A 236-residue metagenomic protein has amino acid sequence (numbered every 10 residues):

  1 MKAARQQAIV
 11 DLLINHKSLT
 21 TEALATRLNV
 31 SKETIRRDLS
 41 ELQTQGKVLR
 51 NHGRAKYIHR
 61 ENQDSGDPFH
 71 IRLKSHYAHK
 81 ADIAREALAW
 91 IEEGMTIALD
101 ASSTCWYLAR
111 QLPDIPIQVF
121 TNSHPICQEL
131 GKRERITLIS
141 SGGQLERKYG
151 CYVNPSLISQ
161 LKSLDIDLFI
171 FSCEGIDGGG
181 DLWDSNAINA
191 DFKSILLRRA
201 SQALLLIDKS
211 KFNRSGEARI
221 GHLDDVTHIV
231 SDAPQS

Functional and structural regions predicted by a protein language model:
M1-E22, R27, E33, R37-A98 (+2 more regions): HTH-adjacent hinge/linker in prokaryotic transcriptional regulators
A4-Q7, D11, T21-E22, T44 (+2 more regions): Conserved phosphate- and dinucleotide-binding cores of soluble alpha/beta proteins, encompassing both enzyme active
E61, S103, S123, Q144 (+1 more regions): Short, flexible active-site-adjacent loop segments at beta-strand->alpha-helix junctions, enriched in small/polar
T96, Q118-V119, L168: A residue-level structural signature of the nucleotidyltransferase/glycosyltransferase Rossmann-like core
W106: Internal active-site segments that recognize and position negatively charged phosphoryl groups and nucleotide moieties
